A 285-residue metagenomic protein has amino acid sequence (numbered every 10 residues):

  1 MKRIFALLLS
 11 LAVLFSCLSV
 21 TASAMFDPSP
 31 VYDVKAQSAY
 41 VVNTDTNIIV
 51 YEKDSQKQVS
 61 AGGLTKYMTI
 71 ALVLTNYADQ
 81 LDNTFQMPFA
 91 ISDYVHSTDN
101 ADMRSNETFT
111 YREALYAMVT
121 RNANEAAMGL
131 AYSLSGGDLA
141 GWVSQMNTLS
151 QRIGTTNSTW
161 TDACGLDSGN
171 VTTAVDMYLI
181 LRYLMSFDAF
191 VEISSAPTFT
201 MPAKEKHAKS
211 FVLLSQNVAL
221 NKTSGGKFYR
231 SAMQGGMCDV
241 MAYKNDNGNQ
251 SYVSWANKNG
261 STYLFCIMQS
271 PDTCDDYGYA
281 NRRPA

Functional and structural regions predicted by a protein language model:
M1-L8: Positively charged n-region of N-terminal signal peptides that target proteins for export
L14, Q86, T161, L220 (+1 more regions): Residues in well-ordered beta-strands of folded domains
L14-S23: C-terminal segment of classical bacterial N-terminal signal peptides
A22-V175, L179, L184-D188: Active-site-adjacent loops and short helices of periplasmic peptidoglycan-processing enzymes
Q151, T155-T156, S168-A285: Domain-terminus/edge residues, biased toward the C-terminal soluble/receptor-binding domains of extracytoplasmic
